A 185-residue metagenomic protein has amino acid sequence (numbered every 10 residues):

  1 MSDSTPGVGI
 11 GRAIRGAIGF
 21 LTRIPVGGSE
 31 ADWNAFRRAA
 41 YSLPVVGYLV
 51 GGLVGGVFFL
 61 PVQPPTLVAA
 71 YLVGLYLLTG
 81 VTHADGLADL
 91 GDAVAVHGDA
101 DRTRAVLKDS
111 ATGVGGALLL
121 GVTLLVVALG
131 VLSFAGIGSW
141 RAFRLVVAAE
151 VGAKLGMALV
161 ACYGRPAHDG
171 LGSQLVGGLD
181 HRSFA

Functional and structural regions predicted by a protein language model:
M1-L72, Y76: Topogenic membrane-insertion module of multi-pass membrane proteins
A17-L21, V73-H83, V147-Y163: Transmembrane alpha-helical segments that form the membrane-embedded catalytic/substrate-channel core of multi-pass
I18, I24-G27, A95-G98, L159-P166: Hydrophobic, membrane-facing alpha-helical anchors
E30-R38, V106-A111, D169-V176: Short juxtamembrane and helix-loop transition motifs at transmembrane-helix boundaries in membrane proteins
F36-V54, A93-G136, W140, R144-A148 (+1 more regions): Multi-pass membrane catalytic core of lipid/isoprenoid biosynthesis enzymes
G51-F59, Y76, G80-V81, D85 (+3 more regions): Transmembrane alpha-helical segments of multi-pass membrane transport proteins and ion-pumping complexes
L155-F184: Solvent-exposed interhelical
